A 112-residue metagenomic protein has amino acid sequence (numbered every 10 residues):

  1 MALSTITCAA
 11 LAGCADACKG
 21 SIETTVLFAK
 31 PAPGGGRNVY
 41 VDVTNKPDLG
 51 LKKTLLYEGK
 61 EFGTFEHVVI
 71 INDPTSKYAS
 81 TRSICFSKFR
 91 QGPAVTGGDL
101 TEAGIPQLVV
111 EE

Functional and structural regions predicted by a protein language model:
M1-A15: Sec-dependent bacterial lipoprotein signal peptides
G13-K19, I84-F86, G98-E102: Sequence contexts marking disulfide-bonded cysteines in secreted/extracellular proteins
A17-L49: Structural detector for short beta-strands of small beta-barrel domains
N45, K88-R90: A mature extracytoplasmic/lumenal domain signature
P47-T54, P93-A94: Short, cysteine-centered beta-strand-loop-beta hairpins and adjacent loop/turn segments enriched in charged/polar
L51-F65: Short, basic/aromatic beta-hairpin or loop at an interaction surface
T64-F86: Short nucleic-acid-contacting surface segments enriched for D/E, G, S/T with interspersed K/R
Q91-E112: OB-fold/S1-family single-stranded nucleic acid-binding modules
